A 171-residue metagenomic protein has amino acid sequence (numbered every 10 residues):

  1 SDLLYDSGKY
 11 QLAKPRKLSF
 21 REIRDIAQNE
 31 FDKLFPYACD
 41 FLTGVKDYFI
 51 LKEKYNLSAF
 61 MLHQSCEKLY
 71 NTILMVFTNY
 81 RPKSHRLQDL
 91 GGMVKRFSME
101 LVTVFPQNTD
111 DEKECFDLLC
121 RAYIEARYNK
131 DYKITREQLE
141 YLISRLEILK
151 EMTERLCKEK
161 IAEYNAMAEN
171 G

Functional and structural regions predicted by a protein language model:
D2-G171: Terminal alpha-helical segments
